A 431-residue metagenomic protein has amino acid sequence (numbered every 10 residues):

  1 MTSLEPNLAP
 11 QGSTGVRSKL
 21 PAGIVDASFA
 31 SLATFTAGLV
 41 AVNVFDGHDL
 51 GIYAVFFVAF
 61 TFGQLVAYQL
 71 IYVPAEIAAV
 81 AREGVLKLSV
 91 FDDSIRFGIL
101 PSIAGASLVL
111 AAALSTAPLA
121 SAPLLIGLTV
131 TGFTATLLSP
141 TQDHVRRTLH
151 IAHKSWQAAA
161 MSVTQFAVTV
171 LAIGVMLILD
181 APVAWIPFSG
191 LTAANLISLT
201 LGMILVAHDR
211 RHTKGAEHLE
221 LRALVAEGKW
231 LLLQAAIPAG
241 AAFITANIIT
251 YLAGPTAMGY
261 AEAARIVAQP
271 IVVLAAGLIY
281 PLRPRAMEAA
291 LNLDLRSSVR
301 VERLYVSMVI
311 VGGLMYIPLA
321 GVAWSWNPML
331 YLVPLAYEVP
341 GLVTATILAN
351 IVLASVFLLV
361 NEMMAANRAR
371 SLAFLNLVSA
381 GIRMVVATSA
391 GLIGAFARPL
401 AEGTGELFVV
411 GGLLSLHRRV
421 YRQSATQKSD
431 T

Functional and structural regions predicted by a protein language model:
T2-V16, W156-A160, D180-L191, T200-G240 (+2 more regions): Interhelical loop/hinge segments that connect adjacent transmembrane helices in multipass membrane
S3, T14-Q69, K229-T256, E402 (+1 more regions): Signature of the first transmembrane helix
S18-T34, F56, T61, L65-L114 (+3 more regions): Membrane-water interface segments that mark the loop-to-transmembrane alpha-helix transition
G47-H48, S115-T131, G321-I351: Interfacial segments at transmembrane-helix termini and the short loops linking adjacent helices
Y53, F57-L65, P238, A261-Y280 (+3 more regions): Transmembrane helix-bundle signature of multi-pass secondary active exporters and lipid flippases
A67-V85, A264, A268-D294, M364-A365: Helix-loop junctions and terminal segments of transmembrane helices in multi-pass membrane transport/translocation
I126-F133, A159-R210, V378-I382, A395-V420: Hydrophobic alpha-helical transmembrane segments
L137-A160, L348-V378: Membrane-interface junctions at transmembrane-helix termini in multi-pass inner-membrane proteins
